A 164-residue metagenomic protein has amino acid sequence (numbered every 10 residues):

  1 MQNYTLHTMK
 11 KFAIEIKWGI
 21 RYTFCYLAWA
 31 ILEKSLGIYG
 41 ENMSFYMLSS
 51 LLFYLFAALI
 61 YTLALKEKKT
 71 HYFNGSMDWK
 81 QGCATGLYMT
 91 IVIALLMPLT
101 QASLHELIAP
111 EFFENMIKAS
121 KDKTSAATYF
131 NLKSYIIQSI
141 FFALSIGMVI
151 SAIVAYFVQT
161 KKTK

Functional and structural regions predicted by a protein language model:
Q2-T62: Transmembrane alpha-helical insertion/packing segments
T8, G75, T124-Y129: Helix-boundary and loop/linker segments of multi-pass membrane transporters
E15, G19-L27, Y54-A58, G86 (+3 more regions): Alpha-helical transmembrane spans of integral membrane proteins, capturing the lipid-embedded, hydrophobic core of TM
E33-G37, L65-K69, M97-H105, V154-Q159: Membrane-water interface at transmembrane helix exits
L63-Q81: Membrane-helix interface/capping segments
S76-T85, A152-K164: Cytoplasmic juxtamembrane regions at transmembrane-helix boundaries
P98-K121: Functional transmembrane-helix hotspots
S125-M148: Hydrophobic alpha-helical transmembrane segments
